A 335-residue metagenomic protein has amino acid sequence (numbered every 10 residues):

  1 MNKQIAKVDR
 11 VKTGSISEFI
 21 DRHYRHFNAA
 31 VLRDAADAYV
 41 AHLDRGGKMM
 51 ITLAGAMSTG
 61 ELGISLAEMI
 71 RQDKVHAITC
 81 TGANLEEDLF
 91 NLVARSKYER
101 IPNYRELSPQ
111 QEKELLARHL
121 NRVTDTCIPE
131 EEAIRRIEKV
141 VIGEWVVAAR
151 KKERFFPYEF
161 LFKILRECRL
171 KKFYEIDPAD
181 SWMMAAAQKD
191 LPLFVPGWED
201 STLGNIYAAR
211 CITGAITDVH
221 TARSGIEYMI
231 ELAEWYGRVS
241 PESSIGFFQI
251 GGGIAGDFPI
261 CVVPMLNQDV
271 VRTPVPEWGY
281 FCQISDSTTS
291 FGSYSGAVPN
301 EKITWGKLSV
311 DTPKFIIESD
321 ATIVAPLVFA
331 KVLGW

Functional and structural regions predicted by a protein language model:
M1-K3, I16, A30, S244 (+3 more regions): C-terminal functional extensions of proteins
M1-L43: N-terminal glycine-rich anion-binding loop in soluble enzyme alpha/beta folds
A35-M49, A185-K189, E234-S244: Glycine-rich phosphate/diphosphate-binding loops that line cofactor/substrate pockets in enzymes
M49-S58, I78, F194-W198, T217-Y294: Glycine-rich anion-binding loop/nest that anchors nucleotide
E61-I64, L89-R95, N205-A209, P259-V262 (+1 more regions): Short acidic, glycine/serine/threonine-rich loops at helix termini
A67-I137: A generic, well-ordered mixed alpha/beta core segment in the N-terminal half of proteins
N84-D88, S201, T288-F291: Short gly/pro/ser/thr-enriched loop/turn and capping motifs at secondary-structure boundaries
Q111-T202: Ligand-binding beta-strand-loop-alpha-helix segment within the catalytic cores of soluble metabolic enzymes
